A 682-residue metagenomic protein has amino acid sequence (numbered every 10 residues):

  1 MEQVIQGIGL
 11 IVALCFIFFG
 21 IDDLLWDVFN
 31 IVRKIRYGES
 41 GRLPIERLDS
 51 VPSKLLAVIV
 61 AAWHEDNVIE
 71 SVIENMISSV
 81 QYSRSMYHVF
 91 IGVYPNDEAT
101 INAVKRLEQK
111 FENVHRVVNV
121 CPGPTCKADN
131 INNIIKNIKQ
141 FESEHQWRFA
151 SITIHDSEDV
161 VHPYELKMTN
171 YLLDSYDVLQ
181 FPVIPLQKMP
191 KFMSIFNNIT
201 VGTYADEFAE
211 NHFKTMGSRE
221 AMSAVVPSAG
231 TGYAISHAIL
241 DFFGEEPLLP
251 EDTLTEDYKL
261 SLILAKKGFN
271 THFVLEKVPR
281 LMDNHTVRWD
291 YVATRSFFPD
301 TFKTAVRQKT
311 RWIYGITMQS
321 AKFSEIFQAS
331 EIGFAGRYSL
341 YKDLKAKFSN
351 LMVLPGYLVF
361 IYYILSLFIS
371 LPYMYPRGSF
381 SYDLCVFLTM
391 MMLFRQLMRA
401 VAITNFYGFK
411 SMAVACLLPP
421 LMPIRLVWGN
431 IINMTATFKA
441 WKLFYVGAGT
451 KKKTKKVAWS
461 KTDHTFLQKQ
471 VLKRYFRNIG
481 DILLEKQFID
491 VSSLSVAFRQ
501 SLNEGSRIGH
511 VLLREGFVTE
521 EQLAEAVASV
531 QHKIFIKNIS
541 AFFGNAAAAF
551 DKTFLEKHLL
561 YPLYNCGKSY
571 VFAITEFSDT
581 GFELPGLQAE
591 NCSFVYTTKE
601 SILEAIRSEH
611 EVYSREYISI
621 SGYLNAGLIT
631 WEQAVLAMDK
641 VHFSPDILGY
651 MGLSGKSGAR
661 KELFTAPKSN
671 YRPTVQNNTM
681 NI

Functional and structural regions predicted by a protein language model:
M1-S50, Q396, I432-G449, K453 (+1 more regions): N-terminal membrane-anchoring/stem segments of glycan-assembly enzymes
Y37, L48, K342-V446: Membrane-embedded multi-pass helical conduit in multi-pass membrane proteins, especially envelope-biosynthetic
L55-A57, H88, K259: Cell-envelope/extracellular polymer assembly enzymes that use nucleotide-activated donors
E74-M86: Short, acidic, metal-binding catalytic loop of nucleotide-sugar glycosyltransferases
V93-A103, V120-P124, V160: A conserved acidic beta->alpha catalytic loop
V118, T125-S143, Y164-L254, A265-K266 (+4 more regions): Long helical/loop segments within the catalytic core of UDP-sugar-dependent glycosyltransferases, especially the large
F149-L172: Acidic donor-binding/catalytic loop of UDP-sugar-dependent glycosyltransferases, especially processive GT2
Q468-I682: Non-catalytic accessory regions
